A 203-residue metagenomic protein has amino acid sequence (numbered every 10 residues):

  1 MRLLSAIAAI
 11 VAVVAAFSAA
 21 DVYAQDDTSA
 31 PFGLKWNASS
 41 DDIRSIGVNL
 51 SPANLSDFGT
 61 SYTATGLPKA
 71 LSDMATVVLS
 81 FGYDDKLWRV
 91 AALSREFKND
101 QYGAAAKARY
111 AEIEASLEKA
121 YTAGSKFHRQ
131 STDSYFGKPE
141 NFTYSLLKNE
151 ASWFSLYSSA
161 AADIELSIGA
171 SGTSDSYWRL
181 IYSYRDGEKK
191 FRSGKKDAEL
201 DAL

Functional and structural regions predicted by a protein language model:
M1-S5: Positively charged n-region of N-terminal signal peptides that target proteins for export
I7-A16: Bacterial N-terminal signal peptides
A8, K69-D73, T143: Alpha-helix boundary/capping detector
Y23-G59, E96-L203: Non-cytosolic coordination micro-motifs
S61-T65: N-terminal strand-loop-strand beta-hairpin
G66-I113: Mid-chain, structured segments of secreted extracytoplasmic proteins
